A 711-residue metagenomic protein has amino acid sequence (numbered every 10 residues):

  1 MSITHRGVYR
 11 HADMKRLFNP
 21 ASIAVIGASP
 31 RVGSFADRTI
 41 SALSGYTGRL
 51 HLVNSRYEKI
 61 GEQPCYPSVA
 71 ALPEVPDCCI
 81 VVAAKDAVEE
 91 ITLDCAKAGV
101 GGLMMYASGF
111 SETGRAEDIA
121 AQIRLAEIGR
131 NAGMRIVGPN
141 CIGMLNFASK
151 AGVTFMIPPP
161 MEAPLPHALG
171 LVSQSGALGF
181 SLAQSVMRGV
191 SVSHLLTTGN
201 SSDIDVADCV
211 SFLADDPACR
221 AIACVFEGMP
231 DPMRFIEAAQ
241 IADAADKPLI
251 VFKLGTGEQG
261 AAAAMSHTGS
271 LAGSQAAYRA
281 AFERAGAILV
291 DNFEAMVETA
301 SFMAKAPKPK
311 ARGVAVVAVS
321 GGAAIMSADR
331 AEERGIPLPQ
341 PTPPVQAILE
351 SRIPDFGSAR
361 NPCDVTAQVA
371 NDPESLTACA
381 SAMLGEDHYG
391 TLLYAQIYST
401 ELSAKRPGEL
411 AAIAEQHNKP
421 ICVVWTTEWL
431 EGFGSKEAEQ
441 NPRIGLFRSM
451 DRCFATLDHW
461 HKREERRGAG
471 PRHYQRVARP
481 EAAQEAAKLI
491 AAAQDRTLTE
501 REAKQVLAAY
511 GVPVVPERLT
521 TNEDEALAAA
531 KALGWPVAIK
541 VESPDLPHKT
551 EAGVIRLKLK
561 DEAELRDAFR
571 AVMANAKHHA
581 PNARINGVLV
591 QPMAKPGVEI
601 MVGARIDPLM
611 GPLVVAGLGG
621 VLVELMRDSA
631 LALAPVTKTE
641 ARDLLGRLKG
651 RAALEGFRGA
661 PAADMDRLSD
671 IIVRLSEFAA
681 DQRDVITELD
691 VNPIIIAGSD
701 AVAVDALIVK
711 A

Functional and structural regions predicted by a protein language model:
M1-A711: Catalytic-core regions of core metabolic enzymes, especially those transforming organic acids/acyl-group intermediates
